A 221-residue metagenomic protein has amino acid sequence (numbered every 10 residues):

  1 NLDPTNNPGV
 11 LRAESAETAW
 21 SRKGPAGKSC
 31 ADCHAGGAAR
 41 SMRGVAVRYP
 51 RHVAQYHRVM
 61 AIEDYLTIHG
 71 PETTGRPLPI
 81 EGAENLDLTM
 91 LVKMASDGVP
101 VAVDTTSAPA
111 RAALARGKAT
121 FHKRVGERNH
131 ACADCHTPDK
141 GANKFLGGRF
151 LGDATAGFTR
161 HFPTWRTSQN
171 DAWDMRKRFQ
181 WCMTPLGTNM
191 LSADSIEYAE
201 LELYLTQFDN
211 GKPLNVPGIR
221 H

Functional and structural regions predicted by a protein language model:
N1-G9, R22-D32, R40-L86, M94-G98 (+1 more regions): Electron-transfer interface patches adjacent to heme c in soluble/periplasmic c-type cytochromes and di-/multiheme
L11, P109-A112, I196: Alpha-helix N-cap/N′ positions at the starts of helices
R12-R22, L114-K123: Short, intrinsically disordered, charge-biased short linear motifs at domain edges
L91-A95, L114: Basic- and aromatic-lined ligand-binding clefts that recognize polyanionic substrates
V99-R116: Solvent-exposed, charged amphipathic helical/linker segments at domain boundaries
